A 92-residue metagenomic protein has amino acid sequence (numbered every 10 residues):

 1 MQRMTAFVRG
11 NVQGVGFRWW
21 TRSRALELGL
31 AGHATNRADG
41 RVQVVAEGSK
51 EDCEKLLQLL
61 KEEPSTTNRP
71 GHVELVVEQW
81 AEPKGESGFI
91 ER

Functional and structural regions predicted by a protein language model:
M1-R92: Intrinsically disordered, low-complexity, mixed-charge
